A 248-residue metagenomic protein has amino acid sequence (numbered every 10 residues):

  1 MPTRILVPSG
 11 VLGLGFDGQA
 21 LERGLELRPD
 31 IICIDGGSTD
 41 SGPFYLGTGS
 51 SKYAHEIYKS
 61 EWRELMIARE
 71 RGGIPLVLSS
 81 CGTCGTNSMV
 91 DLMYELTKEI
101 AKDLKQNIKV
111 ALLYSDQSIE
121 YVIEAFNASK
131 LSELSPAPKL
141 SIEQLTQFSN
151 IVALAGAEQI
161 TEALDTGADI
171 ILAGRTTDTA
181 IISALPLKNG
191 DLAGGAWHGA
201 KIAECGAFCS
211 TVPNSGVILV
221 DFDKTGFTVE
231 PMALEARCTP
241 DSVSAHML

Functional and structural regions predicted by a protein language model:
M1-A125, I142-L145, S149-L154, Q159 (+2 more regions): Metallocofactor- and cofactor-centric catalytic cores in central/energy metabolism, strongly enriched
D30, R63, I67-R71, K98-Q106 (+7 more regions): Generic secondary-structure signature for well-ordered alpha-helical cores
S79, D165, I170-L185: N-terminal glycine-rich phosphate/adenylate-binding segment common to multiple enzyme folds
M89-Y94, T177-D191: Short Gly/Thr/Asp-enriched flexible loops that form oxyanion-binding sites at enzyme active sites
V122-A137: Conserved, charged catalytic cores of large soluble enzymes
S141-N150, I182-L219: Glycine/threonine-rich beta-strand-loop-alpha-helix active-site module that forms ligand/phosphate-binding
N150-T166, I170, G174: Active-site/ligand-binding-proximal alpha/beta "capping" segment
A200-L248: A conserved active-site cap/scaffold subdomain adjacent to cofactor or substrate pockets
